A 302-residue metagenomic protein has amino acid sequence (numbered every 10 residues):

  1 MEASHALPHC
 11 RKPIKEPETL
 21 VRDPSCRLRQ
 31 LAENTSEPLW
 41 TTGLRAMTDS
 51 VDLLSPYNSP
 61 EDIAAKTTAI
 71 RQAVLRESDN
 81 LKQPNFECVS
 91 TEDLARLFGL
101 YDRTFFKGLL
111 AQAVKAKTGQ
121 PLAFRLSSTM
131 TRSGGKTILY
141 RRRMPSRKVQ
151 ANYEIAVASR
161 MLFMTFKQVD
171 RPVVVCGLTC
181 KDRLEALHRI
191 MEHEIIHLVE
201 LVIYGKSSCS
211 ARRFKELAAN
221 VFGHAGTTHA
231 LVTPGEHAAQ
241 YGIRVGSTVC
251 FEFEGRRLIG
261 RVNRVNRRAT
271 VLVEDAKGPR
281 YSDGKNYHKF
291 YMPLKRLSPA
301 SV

Functional and structural regions predicted by a protein language model:
R11-R27, A32-A65, L75-E185, V202-V302: Metalloprotease/metallohydrolase-associated module, dominated by Zn2+-dependent proteases
A69-R71: Membrane-proximal N-terminal segments immediately preceding the first transmembrane helix
R189-V202: Active-site recognition of the HExxH zinc-binding catalytic motif
